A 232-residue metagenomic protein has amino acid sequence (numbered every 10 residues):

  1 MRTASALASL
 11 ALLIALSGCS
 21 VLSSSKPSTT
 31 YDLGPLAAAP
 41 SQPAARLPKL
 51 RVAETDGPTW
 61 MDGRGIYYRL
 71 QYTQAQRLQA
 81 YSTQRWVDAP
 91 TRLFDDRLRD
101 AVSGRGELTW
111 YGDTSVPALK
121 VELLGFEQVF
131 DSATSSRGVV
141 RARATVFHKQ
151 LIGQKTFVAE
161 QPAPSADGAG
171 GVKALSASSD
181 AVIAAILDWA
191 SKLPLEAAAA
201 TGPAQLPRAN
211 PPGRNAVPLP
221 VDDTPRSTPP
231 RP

Functional and structural regions predicted by a protein language model:
M1-S9: Bacterial N-terminal signal peptides that target proteins for export
A15-G18: C-terminal motif of bacterial Sec signal peptides marking the signal peptidase cleavage site
S20-A39, D100, G104-Q150, S165 (+1 more regions): Surface-exposed short loop/turn segments
S20-V87, L193-P232: A structural "domain/chain start" motif
T55, E122-E127, A159-E160: Generic short beta-strand segments
Q74-R85, Q150-D188, L195: Short secondary-structure boundary motifs at beta->alpha junctions and helix caps
R99, S103-E107, L187-L195: Sec-exported extracytoplasmic/periplasmic mature domains
